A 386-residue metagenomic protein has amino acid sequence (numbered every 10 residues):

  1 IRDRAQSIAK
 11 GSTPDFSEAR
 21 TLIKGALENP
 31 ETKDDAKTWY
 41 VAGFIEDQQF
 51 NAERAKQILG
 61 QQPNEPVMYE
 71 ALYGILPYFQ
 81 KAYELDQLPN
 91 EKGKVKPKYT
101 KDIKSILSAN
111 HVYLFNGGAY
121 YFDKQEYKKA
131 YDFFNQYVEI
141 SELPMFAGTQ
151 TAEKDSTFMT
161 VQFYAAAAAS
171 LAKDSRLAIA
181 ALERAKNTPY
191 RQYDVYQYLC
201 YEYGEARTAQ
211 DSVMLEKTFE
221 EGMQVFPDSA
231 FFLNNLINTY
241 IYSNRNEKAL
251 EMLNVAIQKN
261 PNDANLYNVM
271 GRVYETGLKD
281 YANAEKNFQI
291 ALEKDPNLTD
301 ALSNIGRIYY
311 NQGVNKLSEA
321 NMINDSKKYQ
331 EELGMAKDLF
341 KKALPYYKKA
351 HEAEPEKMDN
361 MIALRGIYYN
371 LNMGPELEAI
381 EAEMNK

Functional and structural regions predicted by a protein language model:
S7-P14, I45-K124, F133, I140-M159 (+2 more regions): Short coil/linker segments at helix-helix boundaries
A26, A82, Y137, R184-A185 (+5 more regions): Canonical positions in the second alpha-helix
K33-D35, P144, F158, Q192-Y193 (+4 more regions): Residue-level recognition of tetratricopeptide repeat
T38, F146-Q150, V161, D194-Y196 (+4 more regions): TPR alpha-solenoid repeat register
